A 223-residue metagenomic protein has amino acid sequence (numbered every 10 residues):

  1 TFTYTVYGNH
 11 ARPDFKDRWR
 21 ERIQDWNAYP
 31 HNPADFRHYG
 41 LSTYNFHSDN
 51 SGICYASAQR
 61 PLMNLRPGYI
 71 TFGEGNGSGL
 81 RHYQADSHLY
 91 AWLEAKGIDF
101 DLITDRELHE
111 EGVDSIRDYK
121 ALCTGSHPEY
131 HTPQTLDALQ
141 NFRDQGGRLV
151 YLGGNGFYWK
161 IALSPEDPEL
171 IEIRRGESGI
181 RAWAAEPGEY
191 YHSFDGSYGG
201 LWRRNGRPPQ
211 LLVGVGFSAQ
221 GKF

Functional and structural regions predicted by a protein language model:
T1-S115: Aromatic-Pro/Gly-enriched surface loop or interdomain linker that acts as a lid/target-recognition segment
R18, F36, H47, L122-C123 (+3 more regions): Alpha-helical protein-protein interaction elements
S78-P165: Helical hinge/lid and interdomain linker segments adjacent to catalytic or ligand-binding clefts that mediate domain
E129-F223: A glycine-rich, often tryptophan-bearing local segment used as a flexible ligand/cofactor-contacting loop or short
